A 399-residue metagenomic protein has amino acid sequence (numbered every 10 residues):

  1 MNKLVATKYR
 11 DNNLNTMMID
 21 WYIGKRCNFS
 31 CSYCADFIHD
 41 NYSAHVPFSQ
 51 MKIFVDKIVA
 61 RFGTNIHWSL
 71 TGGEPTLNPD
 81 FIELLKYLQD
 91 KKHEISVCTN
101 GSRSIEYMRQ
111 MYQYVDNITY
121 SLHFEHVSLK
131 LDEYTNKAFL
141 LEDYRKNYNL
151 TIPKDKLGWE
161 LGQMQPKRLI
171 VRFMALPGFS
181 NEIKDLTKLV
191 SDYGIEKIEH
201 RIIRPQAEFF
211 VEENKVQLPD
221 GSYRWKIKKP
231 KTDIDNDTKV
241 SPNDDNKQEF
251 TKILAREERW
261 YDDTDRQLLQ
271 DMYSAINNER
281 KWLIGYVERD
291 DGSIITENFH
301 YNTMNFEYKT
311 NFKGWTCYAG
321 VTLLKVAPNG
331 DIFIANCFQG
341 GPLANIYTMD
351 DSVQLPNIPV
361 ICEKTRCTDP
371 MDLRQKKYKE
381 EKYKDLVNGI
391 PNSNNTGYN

Functional and structural regions predicted by a protein language model:
M1-N15, F312-Y318, L323-N399: Flexible mid-to-C-terminal extensions adjoining Fe-S/redox cofactors in radical SAM and related proteins
L4, R10-Q50, N336: Canonical Radical SAM [4Fe-4S] cluster-binding loop centered on the CxxxCxxC motif and its immediate flanking residues
I38-V46, S128-D132, V211-N214: Short, flexible/disordered intra-domain loops and linkers
N41-S43, K86, I95, G340-N345: A short local loop/turn or secondary-structure capping micro-motif enriched for an aromatic residue
V46-V55, E381-N388: Short cysteine/histidine-rich metal-coordination sites, predominantly Zn2+-binding motifs
K52-S69, N78-K188, E196-H200: Radical SAM/AdoMet-radical enzyme domain recognition
G72-G73: Active-site beta-strand/loop signature of hydrolases that rely on acidic residues for catalysis
P166, F179-A335, G340, N399: A C-terminal junction/extension of Radical SAM enzymes
